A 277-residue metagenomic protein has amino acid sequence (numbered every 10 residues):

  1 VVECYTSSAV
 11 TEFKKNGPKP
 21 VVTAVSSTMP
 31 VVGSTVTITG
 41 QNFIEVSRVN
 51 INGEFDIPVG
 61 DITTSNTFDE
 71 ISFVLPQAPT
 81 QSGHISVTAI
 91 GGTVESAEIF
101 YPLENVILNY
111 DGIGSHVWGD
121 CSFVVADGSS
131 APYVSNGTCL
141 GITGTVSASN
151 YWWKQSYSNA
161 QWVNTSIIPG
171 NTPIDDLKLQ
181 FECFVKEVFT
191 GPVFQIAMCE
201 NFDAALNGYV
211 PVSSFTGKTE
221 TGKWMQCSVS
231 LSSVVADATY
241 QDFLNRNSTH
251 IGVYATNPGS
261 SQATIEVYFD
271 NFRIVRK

Functional and structural regions predicted by a protein language model:
V1-A9, G17-E95: Immunoglobulin-like IPT/TIG beta-sandwich domains and homologous Ig-like subdomains
E12-G17, E98-E104, I274-R276: Interdomain boundary/hinge segments at the C-termini of tandem beta-sandwich modules
G60-I62, V163-N171, V212-E220: Beta-strand-rich interaction surfaces with strong enrichment in secreted/lumenal proteins
Q81-G83, L177, N247-I251: Exposed beta-strand face motif in extracellular beta-rich ectodomains
E95-A131: Extracellular carbohydrate-recognition regions
G128-Q161: Short carbohydrate-recognition loop motifs
Y157, P173-D237: Extracellular ligand-binding interfaces
F181, Q226-E266, N271-R273: Extracellular beta-strand ligand-recognition surfaces/modules
